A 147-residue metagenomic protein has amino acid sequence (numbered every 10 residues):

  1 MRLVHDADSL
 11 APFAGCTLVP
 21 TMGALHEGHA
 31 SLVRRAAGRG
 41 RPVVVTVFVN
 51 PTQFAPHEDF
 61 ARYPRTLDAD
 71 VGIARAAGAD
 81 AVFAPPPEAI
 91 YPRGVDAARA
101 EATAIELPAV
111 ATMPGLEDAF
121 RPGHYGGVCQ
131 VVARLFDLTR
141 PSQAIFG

Functional and structural regions predicted by a protein language model:
M1-G147: Nucleotidyltransferase catalytic core that binds NTPs
